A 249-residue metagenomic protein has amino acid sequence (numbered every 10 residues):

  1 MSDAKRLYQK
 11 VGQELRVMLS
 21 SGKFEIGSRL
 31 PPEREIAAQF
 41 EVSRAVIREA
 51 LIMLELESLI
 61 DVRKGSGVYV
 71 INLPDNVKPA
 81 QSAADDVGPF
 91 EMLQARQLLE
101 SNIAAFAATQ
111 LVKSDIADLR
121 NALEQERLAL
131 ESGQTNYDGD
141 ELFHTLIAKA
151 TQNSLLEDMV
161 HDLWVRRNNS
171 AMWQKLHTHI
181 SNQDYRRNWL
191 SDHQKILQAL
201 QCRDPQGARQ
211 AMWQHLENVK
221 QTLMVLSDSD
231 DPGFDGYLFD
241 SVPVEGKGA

Functional and structural regions predicted by a protein language model:
M1-A105, T109, V244-A249: Short linear motifs at protein or domain termini
D3-A4, R48, N136-D140, H177-I180 (+1 more regions): Juxtamembrane/interface motifs at transmembrane-helix termini
Q9-K10, A45, F90-Q94, A117 (+4 more regions): A generic "alpha-helical surface" signal
S28, Q81-D85, L128, H177-S181 (+1 more regions): Short amphipathic alpha-helical segments at helix-loop
A95-L99, A104-Q174, H193-Q198, G207-Q221: Conserved amphipathic alpha-helical segments that form helical-bundle/coiled-coil interaction surfaces
N168-A249: C-terminal all-alpha effector/ligand-binding and dimerization domain of prokaryotic HTH-type transcriptional repressors
